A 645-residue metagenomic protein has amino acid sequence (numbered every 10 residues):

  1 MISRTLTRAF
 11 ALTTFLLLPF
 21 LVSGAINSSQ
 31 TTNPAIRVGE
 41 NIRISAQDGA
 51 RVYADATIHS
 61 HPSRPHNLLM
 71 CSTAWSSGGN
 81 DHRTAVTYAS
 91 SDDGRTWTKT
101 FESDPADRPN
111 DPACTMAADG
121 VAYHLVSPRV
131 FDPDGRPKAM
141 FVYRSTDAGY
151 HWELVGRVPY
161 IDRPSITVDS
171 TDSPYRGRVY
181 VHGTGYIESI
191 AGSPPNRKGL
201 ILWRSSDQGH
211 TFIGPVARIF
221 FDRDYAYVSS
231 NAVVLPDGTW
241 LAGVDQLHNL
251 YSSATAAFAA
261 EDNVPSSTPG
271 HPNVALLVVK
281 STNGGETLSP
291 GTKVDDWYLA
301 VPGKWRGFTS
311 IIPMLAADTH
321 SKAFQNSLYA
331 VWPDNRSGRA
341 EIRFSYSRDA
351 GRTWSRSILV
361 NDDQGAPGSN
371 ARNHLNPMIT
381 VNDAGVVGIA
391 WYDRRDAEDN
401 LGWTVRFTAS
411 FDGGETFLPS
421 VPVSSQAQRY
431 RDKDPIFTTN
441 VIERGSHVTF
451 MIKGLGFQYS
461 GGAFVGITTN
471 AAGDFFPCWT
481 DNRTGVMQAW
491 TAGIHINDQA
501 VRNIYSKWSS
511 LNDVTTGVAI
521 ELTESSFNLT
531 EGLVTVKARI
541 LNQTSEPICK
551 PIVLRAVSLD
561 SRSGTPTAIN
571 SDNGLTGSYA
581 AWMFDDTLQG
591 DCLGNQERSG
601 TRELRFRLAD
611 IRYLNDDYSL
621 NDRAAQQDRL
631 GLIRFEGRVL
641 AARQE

Functional and structural regions predicted by a protein language model:
A9-S23: Bacterial N-terminal signal peptides
I26-Y505: Extracellular, repeat-based ectodomains that mediate carbohydrate processing or recognition
Y53-D55, Y160, F308, T530-K537 (+1 more regions): Short, solvent-exposed loop/turn segments enriched in Ser/Thr/Gly
P302-G303, L455, E524-S526, F584-L593: Beta-strand-rich interaction surfaces with strong enrichment in secreted/lumenal proteins
V501-E531: Low-complexity, acidic Ser/Thr/Pro/Gly-rich terminal tails and inter-domain linkers that flank the onset of structured
R539-E546, S558: Asparagine-centered strand-capping/turn motif at beta-strand->loop junctions
A568-L614: Intrinsically disordered, low-complexity Pro/Gly/Ser/Thr-rich segments with frequent PxxP/GP/PP motifs and embedded
G600-E645: Terminal connector regions
